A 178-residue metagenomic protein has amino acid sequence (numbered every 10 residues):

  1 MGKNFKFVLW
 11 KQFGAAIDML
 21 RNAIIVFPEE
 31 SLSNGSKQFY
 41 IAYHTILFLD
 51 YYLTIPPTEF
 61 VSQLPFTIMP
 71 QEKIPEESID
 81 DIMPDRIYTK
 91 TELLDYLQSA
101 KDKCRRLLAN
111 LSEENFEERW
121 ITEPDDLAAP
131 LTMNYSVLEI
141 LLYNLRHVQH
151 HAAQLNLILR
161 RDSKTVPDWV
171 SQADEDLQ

Functional and structural regions predicted by a protein language model:
M1-K11: Extreme N-terminal tail/first-helix region
L9, F13, I17-L20, I24 (+3 more regions): Hydrophobic alpha-helical core bundles mediating ligand binding, dimerization, or RNAP-core interactions
W10-G14, R21, E29-S78, T122-Q178: Short, contiguous alpha-helical
F27-E30, L107, L111-E114, I158: Hydrophobic stripe of amphipathic alpha-helices that form coiled-coil interfaces
E77-I121, S136-H151: Acidic/histidine-rich alpha-helical segments that form the ligand environment of transition-metal centers
